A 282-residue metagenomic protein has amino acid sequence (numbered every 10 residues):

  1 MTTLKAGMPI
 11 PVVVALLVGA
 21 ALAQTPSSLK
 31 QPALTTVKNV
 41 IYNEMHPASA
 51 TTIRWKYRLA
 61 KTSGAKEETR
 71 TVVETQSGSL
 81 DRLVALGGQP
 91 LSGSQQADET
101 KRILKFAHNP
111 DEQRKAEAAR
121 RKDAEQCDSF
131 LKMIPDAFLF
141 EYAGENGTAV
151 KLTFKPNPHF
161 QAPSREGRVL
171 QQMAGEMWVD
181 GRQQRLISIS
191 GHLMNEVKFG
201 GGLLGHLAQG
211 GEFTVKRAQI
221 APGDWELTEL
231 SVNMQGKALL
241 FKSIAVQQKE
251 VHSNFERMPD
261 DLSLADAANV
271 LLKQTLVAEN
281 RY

Functional and structural regions predicted by a protein language model:
M1-A6: N-terminal secretory signal peptides that target proteins for export/translocation
P9-A20: Bacterial N-terminal signal peptides
Q24-A174, R182-I187, H192-G211, K216-A221 (+1 more regions): Structured extracytoplasmic
D224-E226: Substrate-binding/catalytic groove segments of enzymes that remodel or degrade extracellular structural polymers
E229-S231: M16 family metallopeptidases and their MPP-like homologs
